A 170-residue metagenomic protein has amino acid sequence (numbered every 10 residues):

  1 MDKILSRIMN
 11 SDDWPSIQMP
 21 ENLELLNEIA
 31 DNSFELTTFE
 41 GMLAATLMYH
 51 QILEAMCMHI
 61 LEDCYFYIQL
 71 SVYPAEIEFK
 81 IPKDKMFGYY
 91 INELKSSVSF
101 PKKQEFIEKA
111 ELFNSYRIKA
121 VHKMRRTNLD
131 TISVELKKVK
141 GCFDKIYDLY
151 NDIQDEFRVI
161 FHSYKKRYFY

Functional and structural regions predicted by a protein language model:
M1-L43, V159-F169: Charged alpha-helical initiation segments
I8-I17, V72-F79, P101-F106: A ubiquitous short alpha-helical element
N22-I29, M48, F113-Y116, L149: Amphipathic, well-ordered alpha-helical segments in soluble domains
A30-T37, D63-C64, A120-N128: Secondary-structure edge/capping motif, primarily at the C-terminal ends of alpha-helices and the immediately following
F39-E62: Short, hydrophobic, well-ordered secondary-structure elements
M48, P82-Y90, F106-K109, F113-Y116: Amphipathic alpha-helical interface surfaces
E62-F100, I132-L136: Short, charged amphipathic alpha-helical segments flanked by flexible coils
F100-Y170: Charge-enriched, short contiguous segments at helix-coil
